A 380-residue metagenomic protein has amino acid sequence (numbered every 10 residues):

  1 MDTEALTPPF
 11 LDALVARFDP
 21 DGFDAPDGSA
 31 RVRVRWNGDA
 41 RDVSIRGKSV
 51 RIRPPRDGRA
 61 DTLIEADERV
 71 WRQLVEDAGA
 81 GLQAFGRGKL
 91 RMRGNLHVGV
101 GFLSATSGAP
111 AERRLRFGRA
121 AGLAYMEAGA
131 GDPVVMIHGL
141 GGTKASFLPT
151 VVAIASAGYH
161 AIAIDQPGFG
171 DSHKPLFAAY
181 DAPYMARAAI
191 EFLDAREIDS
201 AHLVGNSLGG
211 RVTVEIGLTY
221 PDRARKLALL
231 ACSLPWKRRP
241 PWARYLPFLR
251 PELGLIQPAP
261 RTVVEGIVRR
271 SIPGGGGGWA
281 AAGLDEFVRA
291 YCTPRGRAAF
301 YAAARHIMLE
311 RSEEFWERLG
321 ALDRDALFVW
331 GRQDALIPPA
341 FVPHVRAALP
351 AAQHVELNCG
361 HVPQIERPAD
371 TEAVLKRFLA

Functional and structural regions predicted by a protein language model:
M1-F117: Feature captures hydrophobic
H97, G101-V134, S156-Y159, R187 (+3 more regions): Alpha/beta-hydrolase fold catalytic core
M126-D171: Conserved HGGG/HGGXW glycine-rich cap/lid loop of the alpha/beta-hydrolase fold
A163-V204, L208, A373: Active-site loop/oxyanion-hole signature of alpha/beta-hydrolase fold enzymes
L218, R225-I256: Flexible "cap/lid" loop of the alpha/beta hydrolase fold
P240, R244, P258-G320: Conserved alpha/beta-hydrolase catalytic His-Asp/Glu region
L322, F328-W330: Short beta-strand/loop motif that positions the catalytic acidic residue of the alpha/beta-hydrolase fold
Q333-I337: Acidic catalytic loop of the alpha/beta-hydrolase fold
